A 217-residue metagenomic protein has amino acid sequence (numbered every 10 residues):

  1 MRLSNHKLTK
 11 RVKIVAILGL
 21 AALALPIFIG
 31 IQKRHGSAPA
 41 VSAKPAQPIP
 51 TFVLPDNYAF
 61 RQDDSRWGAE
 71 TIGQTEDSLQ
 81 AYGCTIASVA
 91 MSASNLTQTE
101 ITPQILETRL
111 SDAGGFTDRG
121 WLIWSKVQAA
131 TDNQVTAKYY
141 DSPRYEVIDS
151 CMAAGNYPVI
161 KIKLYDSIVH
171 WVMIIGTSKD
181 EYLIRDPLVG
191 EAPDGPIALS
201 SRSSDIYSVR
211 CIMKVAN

Functional and structural regions predicted by a protein language model:
R2-G115: Active-site-adjacent structural segments surrounding the nucleophilic cysteine of cysteine proteases and isopeptidases
R2-L3, K7, F28-K33, A93-N217: Conserved active-site-adjacent core of cysteine acyl-enzyme catalytic domains
